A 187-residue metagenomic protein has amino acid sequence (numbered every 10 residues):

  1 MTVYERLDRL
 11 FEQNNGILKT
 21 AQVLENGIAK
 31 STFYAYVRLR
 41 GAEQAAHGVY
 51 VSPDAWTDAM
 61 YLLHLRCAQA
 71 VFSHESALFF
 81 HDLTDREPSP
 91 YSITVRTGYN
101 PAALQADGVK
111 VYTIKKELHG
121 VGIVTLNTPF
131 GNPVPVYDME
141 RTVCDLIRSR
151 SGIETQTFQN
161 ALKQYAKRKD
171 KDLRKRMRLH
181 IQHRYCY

Functional and structural regions predicted by a protein language model:
M1-Q13: A detector for short, charged/polar N-terminal pre-domain segments
R6, N15-N26, V37, A45 (+1 more regions): Nucleic-acid-binding surface
R40: Glycine-centered, phosphate/nucleic-acid-interacting loop/turn motifs that mediate DNA/RNA or nucleotide
